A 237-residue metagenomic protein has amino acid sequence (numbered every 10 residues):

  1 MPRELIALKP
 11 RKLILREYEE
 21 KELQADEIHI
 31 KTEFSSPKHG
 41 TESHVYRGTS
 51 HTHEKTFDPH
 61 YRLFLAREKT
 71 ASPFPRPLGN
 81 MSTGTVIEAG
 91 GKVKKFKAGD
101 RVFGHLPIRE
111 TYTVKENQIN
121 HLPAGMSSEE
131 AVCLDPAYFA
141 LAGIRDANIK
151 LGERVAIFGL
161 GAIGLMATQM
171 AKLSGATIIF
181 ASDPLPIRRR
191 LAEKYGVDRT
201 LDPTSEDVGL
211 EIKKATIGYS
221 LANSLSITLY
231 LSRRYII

Functional and structural regions predicted by a protein language model:
M1-P75: Short N-terminal strand-loop motif that marks the start of NAD(P)H/FAD-dependent oxidoreductase cofactor-binding domains
Q24, K97-A98, K115, K150: Residue-level recognition of short, solvent-exposed, well-ordered loop/turn junctions that link secondary-structure
E27, F34, D100-R101, T111 (+2 more regions): Residue-level marker of beta-strand positions
E68, S72-H105: A glycine-/small-residue-rich N-terminal strand-loop-strand element that serves as the cofactor-binding glycine loop
P77, H105-E116: A structural motif shared across PLP-dependent enzymes of the aminotransferase-like
N80, H105, P123-D146, F158-M166: A glycine-rich, Thr/Ser-enriched phosphate-binding loop motif common to dinucleotide/cofactor-binding enzymes
K97, G125-S127, N148-R154, G218-Y219: Short helix-loop-beta connector
R154-L160, K172-I237: Adenosine-nucleotide cofactor-binding segment
